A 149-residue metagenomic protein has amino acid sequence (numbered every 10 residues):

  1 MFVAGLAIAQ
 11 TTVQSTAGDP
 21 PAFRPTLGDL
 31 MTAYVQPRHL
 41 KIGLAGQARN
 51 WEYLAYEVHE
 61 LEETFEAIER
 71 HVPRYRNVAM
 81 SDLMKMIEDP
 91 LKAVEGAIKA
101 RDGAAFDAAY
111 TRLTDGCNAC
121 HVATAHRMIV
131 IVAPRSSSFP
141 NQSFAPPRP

Functional and structural regions predicted by a protein language model:
Q10-E52, Q142-P149: Immediate post-signal-peptide N-terminus of mature secreted/exported proteins
Q47-A55, M80, I87-L113: Amphipathic, charged alpha-helical scaffolds that flank and support histidine-based chemistry in signaling
T64-L83: Short, solvent-exposed, charged loop/turn and helix-capping segments that join or cap alpha-helices on peripheral
L113-T124: The canonical Cys-X-X-Cys-His
I129-P149: Extracytoplasmic/periplasmic copper-protein system
